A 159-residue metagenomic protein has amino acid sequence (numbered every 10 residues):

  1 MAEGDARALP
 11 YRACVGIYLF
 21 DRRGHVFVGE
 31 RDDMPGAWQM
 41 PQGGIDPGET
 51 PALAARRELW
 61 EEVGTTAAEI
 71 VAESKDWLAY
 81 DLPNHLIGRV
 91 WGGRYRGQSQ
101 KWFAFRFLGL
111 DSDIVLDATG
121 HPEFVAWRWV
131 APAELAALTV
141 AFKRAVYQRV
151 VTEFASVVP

Functional and structural regions predicted by a protein language model:
A2-V26, G44-P47: Conserved N-terminal beta-strand and adjoining loop/helix that marks the start of the Nudix/MutT-like hydrolase domain
R12, R23-H25, K75, K143 (+1 more regions): Low-complexity, intrinsically disordered short peptide segments enriched in small/polar/basic residues
Q39-Q42: A short gly/proline-enriched turn/hairpin at secondary-structure junctions
I45-A141: Unchanged
P132-P159: Charged phosphate-binding loop/patch that engages nucleotide di/tri-phosphates or the phosphate backbone of nucleic
